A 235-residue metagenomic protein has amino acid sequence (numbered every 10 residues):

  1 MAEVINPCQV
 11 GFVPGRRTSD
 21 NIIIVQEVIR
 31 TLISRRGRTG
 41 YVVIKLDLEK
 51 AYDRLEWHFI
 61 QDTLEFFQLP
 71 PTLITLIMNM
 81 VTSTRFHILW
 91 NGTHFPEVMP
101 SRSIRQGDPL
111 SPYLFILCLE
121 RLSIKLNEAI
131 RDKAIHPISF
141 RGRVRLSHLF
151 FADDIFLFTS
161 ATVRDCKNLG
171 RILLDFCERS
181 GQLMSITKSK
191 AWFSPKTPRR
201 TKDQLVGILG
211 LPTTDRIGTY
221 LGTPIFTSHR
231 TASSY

Functional and structural regions predicted by a protein language model:
M1-Y235: Nucleotidyl polymerases of mobile genetic elements and RNA viruses
